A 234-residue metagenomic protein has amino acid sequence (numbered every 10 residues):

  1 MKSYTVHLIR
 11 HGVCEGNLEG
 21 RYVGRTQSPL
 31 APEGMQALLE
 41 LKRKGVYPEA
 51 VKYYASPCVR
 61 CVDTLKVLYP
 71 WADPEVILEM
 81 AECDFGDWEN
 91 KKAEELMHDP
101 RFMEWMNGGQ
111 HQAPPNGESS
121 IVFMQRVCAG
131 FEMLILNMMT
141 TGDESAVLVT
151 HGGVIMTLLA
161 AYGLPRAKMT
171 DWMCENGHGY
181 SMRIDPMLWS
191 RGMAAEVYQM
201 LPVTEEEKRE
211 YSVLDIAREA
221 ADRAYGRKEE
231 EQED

Functional and structural regions predicted by a protein language model:
M1-Y4, C83-E94, L136, T140-E144 (+1 more regions): Acidic, low-complexity terminal tails and accessory targeting/binding regions of phosphate-metabolizing enzymes
S3-A72: Active-site-proximal alpha-helix that buttresses catalytic centers in soluble enzyme cores
V6, V51, G142-G152: Generic beta-sheet signal
P29, A72-E79, R166-E175: Short hydrophobic/aromatic-enriched beta-strand-loop microsegments
A55-S56, Q125, V149-T150: Short beta-strand scaffold positions
V67, T157-A161: Active-site signature of alpha/beta-hydrolase-fold catalytic machinery across serine- and Asp/Cys-nucleophile hydrolases
L68-C128, Y211-R218, Y225: Phosphate-handling substructures
G152-M156, D185: GST superfamily/GST-like fold recognition
